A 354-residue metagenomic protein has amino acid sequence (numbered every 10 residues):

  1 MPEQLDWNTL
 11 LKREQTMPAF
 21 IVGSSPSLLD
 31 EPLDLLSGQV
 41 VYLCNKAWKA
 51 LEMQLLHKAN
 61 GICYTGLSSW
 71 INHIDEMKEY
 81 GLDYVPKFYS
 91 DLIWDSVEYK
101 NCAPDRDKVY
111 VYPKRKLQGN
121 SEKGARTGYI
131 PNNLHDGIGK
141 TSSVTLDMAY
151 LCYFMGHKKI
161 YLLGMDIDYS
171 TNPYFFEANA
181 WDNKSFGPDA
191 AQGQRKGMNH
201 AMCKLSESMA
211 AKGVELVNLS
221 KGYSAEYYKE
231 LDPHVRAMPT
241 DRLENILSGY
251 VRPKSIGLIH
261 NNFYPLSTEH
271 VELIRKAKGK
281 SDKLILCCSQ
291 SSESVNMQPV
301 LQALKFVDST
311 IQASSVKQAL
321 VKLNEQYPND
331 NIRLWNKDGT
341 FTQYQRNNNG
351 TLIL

Functional and structural regions predicted by a protein language model:
M1-Y250, N296: Metal-ion/cofactor- or nucleotide/acyl-coenzyme-handling active-site neighborhoods
I246-L354: Nucleotidyltransferase catalytic core that binds NTPs
